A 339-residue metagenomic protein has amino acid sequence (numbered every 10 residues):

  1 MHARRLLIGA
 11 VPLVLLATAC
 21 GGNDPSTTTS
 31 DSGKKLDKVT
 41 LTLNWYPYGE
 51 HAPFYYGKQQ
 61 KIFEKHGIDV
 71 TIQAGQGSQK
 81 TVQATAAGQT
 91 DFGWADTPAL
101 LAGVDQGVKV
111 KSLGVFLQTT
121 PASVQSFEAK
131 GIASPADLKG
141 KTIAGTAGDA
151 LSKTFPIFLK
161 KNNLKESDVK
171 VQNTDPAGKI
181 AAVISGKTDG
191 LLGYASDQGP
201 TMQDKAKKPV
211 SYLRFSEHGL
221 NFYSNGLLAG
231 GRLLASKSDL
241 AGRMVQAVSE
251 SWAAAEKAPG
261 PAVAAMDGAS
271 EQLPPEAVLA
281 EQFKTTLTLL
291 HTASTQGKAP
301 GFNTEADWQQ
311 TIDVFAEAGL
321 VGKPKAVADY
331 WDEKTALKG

Functional and structural regions predicted by a protein language model:
M1-I8: Bacterial N-terminal signal peptides that target proteins for export
V11-V14: Hydrophobic helical h-region of N-terminal Sec-dependent signal peptides in bacterial secretory/periplasmic proteins
L16-A19: C-terminal motif of bacterial Sec signal peptides marking the signal peptidase cleavage site
G21-D24: Bacterial signal peptide processing site
S30-D175, I180, S185, D189-S196 (+1 more regions): Short, glycine-/small- and polar/acidic-enriched structural segments that line small-molecule recognition paths
P98, G178-Q272: Pocket-lining segment of extracytoplasmic ligand-binding domains
S236-A318: Secondary-structure end/capping motifs
D307-G339: Conserved C-terminal helix/tail region of periplasmic/extracytoplasmic solute-binding proteins
